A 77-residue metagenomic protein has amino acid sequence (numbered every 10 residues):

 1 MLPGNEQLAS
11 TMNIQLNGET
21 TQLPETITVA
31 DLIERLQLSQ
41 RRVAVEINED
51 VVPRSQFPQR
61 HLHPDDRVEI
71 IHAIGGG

Functional and structural regions predicted by a protein language model:
M1-G76: Ubiquitin-like/PB1-type beta-grasp interaction modules and other compact soluble beta-rich domains
